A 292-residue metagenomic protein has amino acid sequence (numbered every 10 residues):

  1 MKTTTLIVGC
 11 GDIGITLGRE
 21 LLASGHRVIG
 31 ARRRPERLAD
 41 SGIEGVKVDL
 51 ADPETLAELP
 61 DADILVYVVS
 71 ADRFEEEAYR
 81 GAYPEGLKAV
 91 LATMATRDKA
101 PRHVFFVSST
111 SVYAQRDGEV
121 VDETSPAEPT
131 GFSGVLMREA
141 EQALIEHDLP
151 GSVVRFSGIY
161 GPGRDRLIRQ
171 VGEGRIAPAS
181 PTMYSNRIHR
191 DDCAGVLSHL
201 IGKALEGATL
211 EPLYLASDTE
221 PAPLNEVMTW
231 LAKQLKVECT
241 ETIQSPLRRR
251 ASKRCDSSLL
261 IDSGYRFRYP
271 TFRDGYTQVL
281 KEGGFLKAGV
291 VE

Functional and structural regions predicted by a protein language model:
G14-I15: N-terminal Rossmann-fold NAD(P) dinucleotide-binding loop
A62-F105, E139: NAD(P)-cofactor binding segment of oxidoreductase domains
A89-T130: Conserved Rossmann-fold NAD(P)-dependent oxidoreductase catalytic core, especially the SDR/UDP-sugar
D117-V153: Catalytic helix-loop patch of NAD(P)-dependent Rossmann-fold dehydrogenases
V135-R138, H147, Y160-G172, H199-Y214: Glycine/proline-rich active-site loop of Rossmann-fold NAD(P)-dependent oxidoreductases
I159, R166-R169, A179-G202: Substrate-positioning beta->alpha
V196, K203-R248, V290-E292: Mid/C-terminal beta-alpha module of Rossmann-like enzyme folds, strongest in SDR-family dehydrogenases/epimerases
A251-E292: C-terminal amphipathic/interface module of NAD(P)-dependent oxidoreductases and related NAD-binding regulators
